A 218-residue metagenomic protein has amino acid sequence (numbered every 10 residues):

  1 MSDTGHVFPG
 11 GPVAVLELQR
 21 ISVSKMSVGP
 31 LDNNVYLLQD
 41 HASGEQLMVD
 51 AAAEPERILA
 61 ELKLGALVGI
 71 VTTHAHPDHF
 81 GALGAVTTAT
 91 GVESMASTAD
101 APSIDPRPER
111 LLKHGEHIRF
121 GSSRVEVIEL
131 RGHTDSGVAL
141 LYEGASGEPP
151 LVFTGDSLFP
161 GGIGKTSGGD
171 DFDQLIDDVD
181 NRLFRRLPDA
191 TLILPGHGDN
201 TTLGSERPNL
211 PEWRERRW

Functional and structural regions predicted by a protein language model:
M1-E17: Short glycine- and acidic-rich boundary segments immediately preceding or forming the N-terminal edge of structured
P12-G65, A139-T154: Conserved beta-strand hairpin/beta-sheet module of binuclear metal-dependent hydrolase folds, prominently
M26-V28, E109, E129-R131: Short Gly/Pro-enriched turn/cap motifs at secondary-structure boundaries
Y36, L59-L62, D105-P108, L140 (+2 more regions): Short, well-ordered secondary-structure micro-motifs
L38, D50, H74, V86 (+5 more regions): Divalent metal-coordination and catalytic microenvironments
S43-Q46, A53-E126, P149, N209-E212: Active-site HxH/HxHxD metal-binding segment of metal-dependent hydrolases
I70-F80, I128-G137, I193-N200: Histidine-centered catalytic micro-motifs
D135-W218: Metallo-beta-lactamase
